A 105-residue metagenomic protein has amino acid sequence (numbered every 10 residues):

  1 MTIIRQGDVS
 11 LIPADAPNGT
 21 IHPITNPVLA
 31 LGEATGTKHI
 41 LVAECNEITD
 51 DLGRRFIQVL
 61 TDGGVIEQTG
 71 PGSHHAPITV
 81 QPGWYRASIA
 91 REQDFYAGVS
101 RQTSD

Functional and structural regions predicted by a protein language model:
M1-Q6, S10-T69: Long, low-hydrophobicity ectodomains and other hydrophilic envelope-associated domains
F56-D105: Short, compact, well-ordered microdomains
